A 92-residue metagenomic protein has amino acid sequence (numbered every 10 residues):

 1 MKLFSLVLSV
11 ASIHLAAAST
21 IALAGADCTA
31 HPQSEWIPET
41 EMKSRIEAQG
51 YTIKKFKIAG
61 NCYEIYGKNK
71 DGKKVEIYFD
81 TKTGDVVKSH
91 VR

Functional and structural regions predicted by a protein language model:
M1-L23: Classic N-terminal secretory signal peptides
S9, A59, R92: Residue-level "edge-of-site" marker
D27-T29, N61-Y63: Sequence contexts marking disulfide-bonded cysteines in secreted/extracellular proteins
T29-T52: Short, non-transmembrane alpha-helical segments in secretory-pathway proteins
I46, A59, I65-Y66, G84: Conserved histidines in hydrophobic membrane contexts and catalytic metal-binding motifs
K54-I58: Surface-exposed patches in mature extracellular/periplasmic domains of secreted proteins
Y66-R92: Mid-chain, structured segments of secreted extracytoplasmic proteins
